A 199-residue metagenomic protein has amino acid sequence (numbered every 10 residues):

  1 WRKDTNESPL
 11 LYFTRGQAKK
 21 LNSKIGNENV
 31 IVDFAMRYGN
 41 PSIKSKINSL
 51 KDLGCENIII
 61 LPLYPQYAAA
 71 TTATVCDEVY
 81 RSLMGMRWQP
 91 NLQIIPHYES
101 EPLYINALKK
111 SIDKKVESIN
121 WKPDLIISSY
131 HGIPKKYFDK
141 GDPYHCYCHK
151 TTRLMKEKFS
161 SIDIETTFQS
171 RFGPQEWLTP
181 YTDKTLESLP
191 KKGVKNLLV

Functional and structural regions predicted by a protein language model:
W1-L198: Active-site-proximal alpha-helix that buttresses catalytic centers in soluble enzyme cores
